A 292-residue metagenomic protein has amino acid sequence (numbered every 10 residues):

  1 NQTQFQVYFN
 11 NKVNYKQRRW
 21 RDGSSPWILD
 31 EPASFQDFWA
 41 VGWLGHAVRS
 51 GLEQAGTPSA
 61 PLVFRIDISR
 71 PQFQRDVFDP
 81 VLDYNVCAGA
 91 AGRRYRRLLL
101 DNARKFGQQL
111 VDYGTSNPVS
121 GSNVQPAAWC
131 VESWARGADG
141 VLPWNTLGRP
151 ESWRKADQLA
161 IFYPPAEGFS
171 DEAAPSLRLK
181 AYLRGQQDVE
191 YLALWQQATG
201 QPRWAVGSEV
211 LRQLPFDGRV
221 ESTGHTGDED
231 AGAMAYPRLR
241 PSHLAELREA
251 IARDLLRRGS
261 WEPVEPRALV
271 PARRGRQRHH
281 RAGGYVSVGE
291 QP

Functional and structural regions predicted by a protein language model:
N1-V77, D139, W153-P292: Catalytic domains of carbohydrate-active enzymes that cleave complex glycans
D79-R154, Q158: Catalytic-core region of carbohydrate-active enzymes that cleave or remodel glycosidic bonds
